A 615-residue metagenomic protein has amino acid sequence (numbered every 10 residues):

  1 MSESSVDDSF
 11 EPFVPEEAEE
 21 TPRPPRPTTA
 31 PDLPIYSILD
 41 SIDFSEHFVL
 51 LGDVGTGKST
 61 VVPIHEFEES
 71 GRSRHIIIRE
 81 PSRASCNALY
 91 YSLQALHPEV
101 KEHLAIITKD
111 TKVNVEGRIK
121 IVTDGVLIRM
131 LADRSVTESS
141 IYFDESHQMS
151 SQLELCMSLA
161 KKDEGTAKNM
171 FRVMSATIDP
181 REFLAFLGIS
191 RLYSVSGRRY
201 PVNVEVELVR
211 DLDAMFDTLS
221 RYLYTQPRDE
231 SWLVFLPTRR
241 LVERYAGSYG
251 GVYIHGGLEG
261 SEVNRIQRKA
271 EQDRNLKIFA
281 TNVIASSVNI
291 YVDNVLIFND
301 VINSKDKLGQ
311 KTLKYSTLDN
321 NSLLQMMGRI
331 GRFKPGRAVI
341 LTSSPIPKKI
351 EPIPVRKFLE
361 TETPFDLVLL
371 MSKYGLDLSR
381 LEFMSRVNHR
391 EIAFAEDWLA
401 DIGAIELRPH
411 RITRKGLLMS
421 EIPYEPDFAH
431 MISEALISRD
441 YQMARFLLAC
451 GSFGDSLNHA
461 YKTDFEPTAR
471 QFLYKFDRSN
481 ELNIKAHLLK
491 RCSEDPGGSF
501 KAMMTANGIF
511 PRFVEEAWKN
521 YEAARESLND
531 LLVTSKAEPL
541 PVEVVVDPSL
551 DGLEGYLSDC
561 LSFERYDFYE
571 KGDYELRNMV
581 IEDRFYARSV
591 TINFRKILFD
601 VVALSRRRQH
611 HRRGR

Functional and structural regions predicted by a protein language model:
M1, P34, D211-M215, L308 (+6 more regions): Alpha-helix capping and helix-coil boundary motifs
M1-D7: Replication-associated primase and helicase/ATPase modules
S2, Q226-R228, F446: C-terminal low-complexity, acidic/polar tails when present
D7-M431, S438, C560, R565-Y574 (+2 more regions): P-loop NTPase motor module signature
G52, E66, H97-E99, I405 (+2 more regions): C-terminal accessory subdomains of helicases
